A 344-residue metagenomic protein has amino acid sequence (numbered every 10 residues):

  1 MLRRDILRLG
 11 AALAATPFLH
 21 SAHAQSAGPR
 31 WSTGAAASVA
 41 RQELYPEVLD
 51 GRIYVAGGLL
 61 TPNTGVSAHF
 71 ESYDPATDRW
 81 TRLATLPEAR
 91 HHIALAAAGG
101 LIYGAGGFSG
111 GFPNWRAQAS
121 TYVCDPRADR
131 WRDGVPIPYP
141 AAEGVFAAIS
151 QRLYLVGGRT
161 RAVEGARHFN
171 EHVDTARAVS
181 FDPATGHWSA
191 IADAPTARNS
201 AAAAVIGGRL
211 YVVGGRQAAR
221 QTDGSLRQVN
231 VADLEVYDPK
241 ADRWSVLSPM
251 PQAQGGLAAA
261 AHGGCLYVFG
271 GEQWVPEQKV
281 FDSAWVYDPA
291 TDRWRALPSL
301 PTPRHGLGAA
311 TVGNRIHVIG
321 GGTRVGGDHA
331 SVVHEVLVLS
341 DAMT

Functional and structural regions predicted by a protein language model:
L2-L13, A24-T344: Kelch-like beta-propeller repeat domains
P17-S21: C-terminal segment of classical bacterial N-terminal signal peptides
